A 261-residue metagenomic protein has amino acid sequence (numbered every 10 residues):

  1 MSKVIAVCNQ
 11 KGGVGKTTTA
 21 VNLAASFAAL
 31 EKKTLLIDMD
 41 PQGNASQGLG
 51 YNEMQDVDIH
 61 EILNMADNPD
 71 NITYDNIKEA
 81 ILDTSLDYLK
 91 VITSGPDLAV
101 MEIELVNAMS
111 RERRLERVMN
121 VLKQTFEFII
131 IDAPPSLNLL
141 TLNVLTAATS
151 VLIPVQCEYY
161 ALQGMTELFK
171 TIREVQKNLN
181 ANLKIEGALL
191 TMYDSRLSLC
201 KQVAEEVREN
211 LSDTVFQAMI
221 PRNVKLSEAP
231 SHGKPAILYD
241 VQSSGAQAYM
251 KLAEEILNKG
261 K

Functional and structural regions predicted by a protein language model:
M1-K261: P-loop NTP-binding core
